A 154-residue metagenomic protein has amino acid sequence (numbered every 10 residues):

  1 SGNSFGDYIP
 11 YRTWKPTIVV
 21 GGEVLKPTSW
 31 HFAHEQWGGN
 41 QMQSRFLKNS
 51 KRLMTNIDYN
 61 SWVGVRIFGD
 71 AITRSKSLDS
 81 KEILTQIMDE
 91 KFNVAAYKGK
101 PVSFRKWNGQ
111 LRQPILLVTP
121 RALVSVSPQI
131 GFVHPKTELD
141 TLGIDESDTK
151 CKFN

Functional and structural regions predicted by a protein language model:
S1-N154: Extracytosolic ligand-binding ectodomains
